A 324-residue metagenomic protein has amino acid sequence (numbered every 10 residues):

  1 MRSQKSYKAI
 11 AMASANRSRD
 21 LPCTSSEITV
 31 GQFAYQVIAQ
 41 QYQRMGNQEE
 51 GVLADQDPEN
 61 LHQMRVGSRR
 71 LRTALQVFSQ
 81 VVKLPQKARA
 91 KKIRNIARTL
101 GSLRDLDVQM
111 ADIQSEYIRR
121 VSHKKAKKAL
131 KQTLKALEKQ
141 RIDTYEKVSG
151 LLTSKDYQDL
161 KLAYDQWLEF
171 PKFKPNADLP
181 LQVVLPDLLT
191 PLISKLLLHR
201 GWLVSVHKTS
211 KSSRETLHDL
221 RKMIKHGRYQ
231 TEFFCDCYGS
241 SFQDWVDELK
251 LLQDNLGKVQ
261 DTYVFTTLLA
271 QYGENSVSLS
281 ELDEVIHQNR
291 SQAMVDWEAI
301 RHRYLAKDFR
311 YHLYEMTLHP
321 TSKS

Functional and structural regions predicted by a protein language model:
R2-S324: Cationic, histidine-enriched alpha-helical/coil surfaces that engage anionic ligands
